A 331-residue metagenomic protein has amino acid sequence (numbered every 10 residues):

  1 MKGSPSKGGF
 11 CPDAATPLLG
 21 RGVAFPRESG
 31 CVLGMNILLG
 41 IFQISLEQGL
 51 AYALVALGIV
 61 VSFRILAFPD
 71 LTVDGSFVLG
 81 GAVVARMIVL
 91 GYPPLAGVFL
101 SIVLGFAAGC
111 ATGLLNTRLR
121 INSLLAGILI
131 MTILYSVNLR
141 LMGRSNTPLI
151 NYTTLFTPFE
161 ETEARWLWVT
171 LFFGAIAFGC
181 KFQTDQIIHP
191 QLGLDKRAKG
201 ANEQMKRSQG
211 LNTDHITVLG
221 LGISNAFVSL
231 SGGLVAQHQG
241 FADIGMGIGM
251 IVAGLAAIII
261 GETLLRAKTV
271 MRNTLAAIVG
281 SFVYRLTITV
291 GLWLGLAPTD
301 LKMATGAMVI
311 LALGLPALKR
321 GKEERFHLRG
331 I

Functional and structural regions predicted by a protein language model:
V23, R27-V55, V83, L90-A96 (+4 more regions): Membrane-interfacial amphipathic/re-entrant helices at transmembrane-helix boundaries
G40-P93, V98, L114-L119, I259-R266: Single transmembrane alpha-helix segments in multi-pass membrane proteins
I59, Y92-T132, V137, F178-G179 (+2 more regions): Alpha-helical transmembrane segments within multi-pass membrane transporters and channels
R64-P69, C110-I150, E160, G240-I244 (+1 more regions): Short loop segments and helix-boundary regions at transmembrane helix junctions of multi-pass inner-membrane proteins
A108, E163-I251, A256: Helix-loop-helix "hairpin" substructures at the membrane interface of multi-pass membrane proteins
S123, G127-I130, L134-H189, V218-L219 (+3 more regions): Transmembrane helix-bundle core of multi-pass membrane transporters and related energy-transducing complexes
Q183, A201-S208, N212-H215, K268 (+1 more regions): Cytosolic-side transmembrane-helix boundaries in multi-pass membrane proteins
V228-M303: Transmembrane alpha-helical segments in multi-pass inner-membrane proteins
